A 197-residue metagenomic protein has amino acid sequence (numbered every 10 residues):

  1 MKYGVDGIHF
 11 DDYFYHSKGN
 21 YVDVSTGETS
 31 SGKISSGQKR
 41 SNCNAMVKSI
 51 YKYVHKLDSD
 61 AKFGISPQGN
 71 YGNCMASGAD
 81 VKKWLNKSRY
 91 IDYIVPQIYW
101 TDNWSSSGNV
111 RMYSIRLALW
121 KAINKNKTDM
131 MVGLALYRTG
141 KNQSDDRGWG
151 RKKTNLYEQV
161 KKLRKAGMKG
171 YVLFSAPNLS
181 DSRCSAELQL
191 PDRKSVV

Functional and structural regions predicted by a protein language model:
M1-K83, K87, W100: Polysaccharide-binding and catalytic clefts of secreted carbohydrate-active enzymes
S88-V110, S114-S195: Substrate-binding cleft of secreted/luminal carbohydrate-active enzymes
